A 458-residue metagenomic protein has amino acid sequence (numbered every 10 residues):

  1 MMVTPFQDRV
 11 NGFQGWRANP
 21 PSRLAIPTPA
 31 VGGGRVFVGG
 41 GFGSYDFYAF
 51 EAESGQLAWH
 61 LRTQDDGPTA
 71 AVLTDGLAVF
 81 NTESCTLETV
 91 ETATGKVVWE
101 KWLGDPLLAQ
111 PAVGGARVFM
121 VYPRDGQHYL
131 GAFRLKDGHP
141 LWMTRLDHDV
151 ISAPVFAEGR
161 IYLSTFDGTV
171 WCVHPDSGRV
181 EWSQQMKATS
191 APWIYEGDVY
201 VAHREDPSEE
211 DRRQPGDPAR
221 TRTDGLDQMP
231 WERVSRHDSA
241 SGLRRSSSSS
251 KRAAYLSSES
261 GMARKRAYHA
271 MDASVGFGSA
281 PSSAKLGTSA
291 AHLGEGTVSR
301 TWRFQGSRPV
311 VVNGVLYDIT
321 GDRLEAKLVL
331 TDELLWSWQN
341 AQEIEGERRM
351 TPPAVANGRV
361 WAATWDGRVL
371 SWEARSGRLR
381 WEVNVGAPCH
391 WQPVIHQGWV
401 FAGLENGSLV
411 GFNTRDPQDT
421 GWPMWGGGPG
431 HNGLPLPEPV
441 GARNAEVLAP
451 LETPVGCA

Functional and structural regions predicted by a protein language model:
M2-S22, L286-R300, R443-P450: A short helix->beta-strand "capping" segment at the edge of beta-propeller domains
Q14-N19, Q56-L61, K96-K101, H139-T144 (+5 more regions): A short beta-strand motif characteristic of beta-propeller blades
P21-F47, L61-E88, K101, D105-G131 (+9 more regions): Repeat-blade elements of multi-bladed beta-propeller folds
E51-S54, E91-T94, R134-D137, H174-S177 (+4 more regions): Short loop/turn segments that connect beta-strands within beta-propeller blades
V234-R245, S283-L293, K327-L335, E373-A374: Surface-exposed loop/turn elements that mediate protein-protein interactions on large endomembrane-trafficking
V360, S371-R380: Eukaryotic non-globular interaction segments with acidic/serine-rich, low-complexity composition and alpha-helical
Q418-T420: Extended recognition patches within non-cytosolic domains
